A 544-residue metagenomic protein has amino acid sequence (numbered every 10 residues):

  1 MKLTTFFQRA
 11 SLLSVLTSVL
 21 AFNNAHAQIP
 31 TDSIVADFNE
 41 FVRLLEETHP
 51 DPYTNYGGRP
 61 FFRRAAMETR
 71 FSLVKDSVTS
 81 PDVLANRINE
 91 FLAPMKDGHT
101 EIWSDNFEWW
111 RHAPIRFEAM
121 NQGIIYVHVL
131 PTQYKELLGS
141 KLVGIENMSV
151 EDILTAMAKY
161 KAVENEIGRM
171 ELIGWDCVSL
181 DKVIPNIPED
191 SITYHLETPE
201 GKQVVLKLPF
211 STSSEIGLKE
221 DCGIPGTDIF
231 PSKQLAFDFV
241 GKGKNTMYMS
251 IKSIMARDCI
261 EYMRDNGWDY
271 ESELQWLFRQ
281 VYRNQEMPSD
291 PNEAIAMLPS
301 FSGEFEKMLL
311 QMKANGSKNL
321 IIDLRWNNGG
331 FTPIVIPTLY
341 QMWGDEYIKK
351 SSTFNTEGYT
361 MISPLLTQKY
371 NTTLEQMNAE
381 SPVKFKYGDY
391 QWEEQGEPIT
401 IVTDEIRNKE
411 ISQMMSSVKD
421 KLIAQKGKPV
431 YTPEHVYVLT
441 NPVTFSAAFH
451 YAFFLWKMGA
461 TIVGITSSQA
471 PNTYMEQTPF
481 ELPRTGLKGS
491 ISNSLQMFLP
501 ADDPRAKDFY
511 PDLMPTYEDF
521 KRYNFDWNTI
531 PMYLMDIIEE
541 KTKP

Functional and structural regions predicted by a protein language model:
M1-Q28, F41: Bacterial Sec-dependent N-terminal signal peptides
A27-A379, T432-V438, H450, G464-T466 (+5 more regions): Flexible, low-complexity junctional segments that flank or bridge functional domains
L235-D238, M415-Y431: Glycine-/acidic-rich phosphate or pyrophosphate-binding loops and their flanking alpha/beta elements
T356-Q413: Low-complexity, serine/threonine/proline-enriched polar segments
I399-I406, E410-M415, D420-L422, D526-W527 (+1 more regions): Structural flexibility/helix-modulation signal
I423-Q425, V430-A448: Catalytic cores of nucleophile-dependent amide-cleaving enzymes
F445, M458-T473: Short, well-structured beta-strand/strand-turn elements
